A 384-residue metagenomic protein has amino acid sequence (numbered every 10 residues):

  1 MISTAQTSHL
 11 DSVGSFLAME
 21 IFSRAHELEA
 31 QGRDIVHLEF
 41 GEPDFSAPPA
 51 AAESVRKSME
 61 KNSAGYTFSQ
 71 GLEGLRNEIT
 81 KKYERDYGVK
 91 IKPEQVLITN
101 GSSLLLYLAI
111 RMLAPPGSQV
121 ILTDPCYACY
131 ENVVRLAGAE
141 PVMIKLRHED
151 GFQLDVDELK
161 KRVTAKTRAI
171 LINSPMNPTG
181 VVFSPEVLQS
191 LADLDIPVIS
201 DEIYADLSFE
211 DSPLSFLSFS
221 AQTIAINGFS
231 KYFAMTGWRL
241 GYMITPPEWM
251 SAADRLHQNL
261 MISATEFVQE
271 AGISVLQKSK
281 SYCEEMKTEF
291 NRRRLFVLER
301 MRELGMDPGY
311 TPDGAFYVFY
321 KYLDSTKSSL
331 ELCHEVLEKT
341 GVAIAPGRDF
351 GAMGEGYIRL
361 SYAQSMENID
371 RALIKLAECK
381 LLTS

Functional and structural regions predicted by a protein language model:
M1-Q6, L10-S12, F16, I21 (+3 more regions): PLP-dependent class I/II
E39-E42, K57-R76: A glycine-/small-polar-enriched, mobile loop at the entrance of the PLP active site in fold-type I
Y66-T99: Conserved N-terminal alpha-helix of the aminotransferase class I/II PLP-enzyme fold
